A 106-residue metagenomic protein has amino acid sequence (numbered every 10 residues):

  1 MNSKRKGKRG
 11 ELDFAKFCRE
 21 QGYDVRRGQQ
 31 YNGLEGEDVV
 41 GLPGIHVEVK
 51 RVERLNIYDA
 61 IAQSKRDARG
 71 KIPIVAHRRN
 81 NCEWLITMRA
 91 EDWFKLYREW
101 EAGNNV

Functional and structural regions predicted by a protein language model:
M1-V106: Catalytic phosphate/metal-binding cores of nucleic-acid and nucleotide-processing enzymes, i.e., regions that mediate
